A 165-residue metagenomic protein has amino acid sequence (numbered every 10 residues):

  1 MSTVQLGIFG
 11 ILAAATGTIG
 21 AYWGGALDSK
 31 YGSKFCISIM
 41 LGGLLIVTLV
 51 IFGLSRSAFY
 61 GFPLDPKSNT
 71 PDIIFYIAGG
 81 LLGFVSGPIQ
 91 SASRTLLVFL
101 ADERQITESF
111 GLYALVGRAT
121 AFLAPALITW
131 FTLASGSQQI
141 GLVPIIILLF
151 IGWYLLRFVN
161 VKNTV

Functional and structural regions predicted by a protein language model:
M1-A15, I73-I77: Loop-to-transmembrane helix entry
T3-V4, E103-Y113: Loop-to-transmembrane helix entry/capping segments in MFS-fold secondary transporters and related SLC/MFSD carriers
I19-S33, T132: Helix-to-loop junctions at the C-terminal end of transmembrane segments in multipass secondary transporters
S29-G43: Cytoplasmic membrane-interface "Motif A"-like loop-to-helix N-cap segments of 12-TM Major Facilitator Superfamily
G42-S68: C-terminal ends and interior cores of transmembrane alpha-helices in multi-pass membrane transporters/permeases
L54, L142-V165: Multi-pass alpha-helical transporter architecture, strongest for 12-TM Major Facilitator/SLC carriers used
K67-T70, W130-L149: A membrane-interface helix-boundary motif in multi-pass transporters
P88-D102: Intracellular juxtamembrane helix-capping segments at the cytosolic ends of symmetry-related transmembrane helices
